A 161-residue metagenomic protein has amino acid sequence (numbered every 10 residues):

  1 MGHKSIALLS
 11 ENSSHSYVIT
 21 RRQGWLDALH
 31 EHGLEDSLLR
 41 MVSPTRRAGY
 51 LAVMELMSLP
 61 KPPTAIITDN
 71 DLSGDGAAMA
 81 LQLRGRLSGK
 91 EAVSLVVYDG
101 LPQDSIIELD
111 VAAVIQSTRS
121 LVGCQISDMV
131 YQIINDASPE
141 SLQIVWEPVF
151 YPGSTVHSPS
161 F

Functional and structural regions predicted by a protein language model:
M1-F161: Bacterial carbohydrate/catabolite-sensing allosteric modules
